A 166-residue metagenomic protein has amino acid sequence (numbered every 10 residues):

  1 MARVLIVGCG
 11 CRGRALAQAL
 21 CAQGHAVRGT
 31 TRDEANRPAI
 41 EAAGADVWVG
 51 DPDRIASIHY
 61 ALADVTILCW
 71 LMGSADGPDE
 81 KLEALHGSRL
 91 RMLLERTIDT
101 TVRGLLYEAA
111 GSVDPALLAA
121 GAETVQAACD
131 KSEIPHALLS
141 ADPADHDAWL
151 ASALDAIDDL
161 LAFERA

Functional and structural regions predicted by a protein language model:
R3, T66-I67, G104: Structural motif
V4-C9: Conserved N-terminal Rossmann-fold NAD(P)-binding element of oxidoreductases
G13-R14: N-terminal Rossmann-fold NAD(P) dinucleotide-binding loop
L20: Aromatic pocket-lining residues of Rossmann-like dinucleotide-binding sites
Q23-V27: A generic structural motif
G29, A35-R91: NAD(P)H-binding glycine-rich loop region in Rossmannoid oxidoreductase-like domains and their noncatalytic homologs
R91-S132, A137-A141: Conserved Rossmann-fold NAD(P)-dependent oxidoreductase catalytic core, especially the SDR/UDP-sugar
P143-A166: Glycine-rich phosphate/pyrophosphate-binding loop and the adjoining helix
